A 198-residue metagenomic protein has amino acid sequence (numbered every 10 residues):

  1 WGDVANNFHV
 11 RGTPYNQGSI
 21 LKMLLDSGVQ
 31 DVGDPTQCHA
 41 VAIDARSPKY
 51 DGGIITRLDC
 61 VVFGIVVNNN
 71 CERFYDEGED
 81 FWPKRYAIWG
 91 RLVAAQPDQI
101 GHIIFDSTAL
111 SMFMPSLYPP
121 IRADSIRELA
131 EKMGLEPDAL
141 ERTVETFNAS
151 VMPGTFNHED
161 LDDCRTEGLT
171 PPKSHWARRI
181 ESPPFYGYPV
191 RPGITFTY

Functional and structural regions predicted by a protein language model:
W1-D44: Glycine-rich loop(s) and the adjacent beta-strand/alpha-helix scaffold that form part
R11-T13, G53-L58, E79-D80, F185-T197: Short Gly/Pro-enriched turn/cap motifs at secondary-structure boundaries
A45-R57, S116, V151-H158: Short glycine/threonine-rich loop-to-helix capping motif typified by GTGT followed within a few residues by an Asp-Pro
D51-Y86: Phosphate/diphosphate-binding loops
N70-G78, G90-R91, Q96-Y118: A conserved active-site cap/scaffold subdomain adjacent to cofactor or substrate pockets
I103-N157: N-terminal leader/propeptide and maturation segments of large enzyme subunits in energy/redox metabolism and hydrolases
E141-Y198: A glycine-rich dinucleotide-binding beta-alpha-beta segment and adjacent secondary-structure elements that constitute
